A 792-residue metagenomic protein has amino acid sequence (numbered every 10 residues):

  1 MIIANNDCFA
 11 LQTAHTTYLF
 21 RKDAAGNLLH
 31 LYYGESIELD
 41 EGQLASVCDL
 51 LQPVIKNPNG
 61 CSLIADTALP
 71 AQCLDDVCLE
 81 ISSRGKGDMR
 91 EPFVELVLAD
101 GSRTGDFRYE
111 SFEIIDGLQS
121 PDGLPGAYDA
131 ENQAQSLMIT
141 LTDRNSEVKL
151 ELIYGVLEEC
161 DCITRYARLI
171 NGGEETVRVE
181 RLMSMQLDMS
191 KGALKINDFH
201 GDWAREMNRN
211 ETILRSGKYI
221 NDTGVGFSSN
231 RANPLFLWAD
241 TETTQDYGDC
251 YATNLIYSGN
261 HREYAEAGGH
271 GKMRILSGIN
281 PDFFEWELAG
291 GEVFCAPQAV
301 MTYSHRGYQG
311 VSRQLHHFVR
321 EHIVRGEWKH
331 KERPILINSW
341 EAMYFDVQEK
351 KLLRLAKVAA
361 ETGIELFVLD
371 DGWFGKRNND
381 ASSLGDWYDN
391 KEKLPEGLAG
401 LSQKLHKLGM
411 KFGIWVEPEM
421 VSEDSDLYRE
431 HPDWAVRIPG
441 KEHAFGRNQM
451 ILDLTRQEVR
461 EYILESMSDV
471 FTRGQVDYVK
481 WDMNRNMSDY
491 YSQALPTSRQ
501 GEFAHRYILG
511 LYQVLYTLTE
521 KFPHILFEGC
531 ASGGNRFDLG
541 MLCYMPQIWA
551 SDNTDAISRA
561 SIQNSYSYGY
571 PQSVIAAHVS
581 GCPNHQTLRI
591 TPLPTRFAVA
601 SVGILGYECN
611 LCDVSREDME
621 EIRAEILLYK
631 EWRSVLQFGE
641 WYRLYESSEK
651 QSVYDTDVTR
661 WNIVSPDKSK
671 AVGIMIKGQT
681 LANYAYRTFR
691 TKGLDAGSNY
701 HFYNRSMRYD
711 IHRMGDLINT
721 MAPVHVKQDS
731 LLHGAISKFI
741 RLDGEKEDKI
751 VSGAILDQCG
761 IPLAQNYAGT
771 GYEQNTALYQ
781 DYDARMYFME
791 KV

Functional and structural regions predicted by a protein language model:
D7-A14, Y18, L28-E266, D282 (+1 more regions): Polysaccharide-binding surfaces and accessory modules of carbohydrate-active proteins
H15, A167, G291, I337 (+7 more regions): Conserved, mostly hydrophobic/aromatic
E95, T104-Y109, W286-H305, D781-E790: Short Pro-Gly-centered flexible turn/kink motifs
R168, E174-V177, Y257, G268-V319: Extended acidic/polar, glycine-enriched regions that form or flank non-catalytic beta-rich accessory modules
F236-L237, Q245, K650-A696: Carbohydrate-binding surface patches
W328-E465, Y478: Aromatic-lined carbohydrate-binding/catalytic grooves of carbohydrate-active enzymes
S422, L427-E461, H505-D613: Glycan-recognition surfaces
T680-V792: C-terminal beta-sandwich/jelly-roll accessory domains of carbohydrate-active enzymes
